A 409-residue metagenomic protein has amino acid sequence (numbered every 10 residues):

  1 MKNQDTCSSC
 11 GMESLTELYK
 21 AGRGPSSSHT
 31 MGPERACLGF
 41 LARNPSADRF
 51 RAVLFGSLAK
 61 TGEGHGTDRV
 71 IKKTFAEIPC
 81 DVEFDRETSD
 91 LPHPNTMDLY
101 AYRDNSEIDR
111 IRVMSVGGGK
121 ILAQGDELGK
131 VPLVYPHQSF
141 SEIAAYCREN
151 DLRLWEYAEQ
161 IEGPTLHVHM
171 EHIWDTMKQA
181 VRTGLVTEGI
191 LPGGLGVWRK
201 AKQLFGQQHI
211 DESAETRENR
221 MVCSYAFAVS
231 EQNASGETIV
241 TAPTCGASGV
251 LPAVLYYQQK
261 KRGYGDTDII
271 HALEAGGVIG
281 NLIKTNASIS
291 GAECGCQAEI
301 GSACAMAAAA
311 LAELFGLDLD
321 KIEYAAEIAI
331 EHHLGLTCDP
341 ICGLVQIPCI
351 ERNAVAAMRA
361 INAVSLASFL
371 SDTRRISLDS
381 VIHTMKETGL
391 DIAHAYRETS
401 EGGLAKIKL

Functional and structural regions predicted by a protein language model:
Y19-C37, S235-V254, C296-C304: Conserved phosphate/anionic-ligand binding catalytic regions in large, soluble enzymes, centered on
A21-G22, S290-G295, P340-C349: Short beta-alpha connecting loops at secondary-structure transitions that line or flank enzyme active sites
T30-R43, P252-G263, A308-G316: Alpha-helical support elements that line or immediately flank enzyme active sites and cofactor-binding pockets
P33-A101: Early transmembrane hairpin of solute transport permeases
C80-E212, R220-M221: C-terminal regulatory domains involved in ligand/effector binding and gene-expression control
V168, D175-G295, G403-L409: Accessory "access/gating" subregions that flank catalytic or transport cores
S224, A228, G249-Q259, E274-L282 (+3 more regions): Contiguous, well-ordered alpha-helical segments that form the cores/surfaces of helical PPI scaffolds
L311-L409: Functionally critical mobile loop/hinge segments
